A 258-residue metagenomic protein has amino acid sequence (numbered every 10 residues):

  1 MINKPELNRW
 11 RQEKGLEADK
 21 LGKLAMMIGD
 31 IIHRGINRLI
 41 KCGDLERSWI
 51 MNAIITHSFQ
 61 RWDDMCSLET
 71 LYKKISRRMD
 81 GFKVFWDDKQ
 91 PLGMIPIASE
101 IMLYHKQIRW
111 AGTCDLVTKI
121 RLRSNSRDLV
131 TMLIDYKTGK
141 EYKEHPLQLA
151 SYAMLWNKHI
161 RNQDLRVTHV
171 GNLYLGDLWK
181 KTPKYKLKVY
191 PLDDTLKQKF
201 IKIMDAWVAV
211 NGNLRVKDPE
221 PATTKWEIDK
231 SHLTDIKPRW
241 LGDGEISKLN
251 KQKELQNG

Functional and structural regions predicted by a protein language model:
M1-M79, P96-I101: Nuclease catalytic cores
R38, C42, F85, K119-R123: Short hydrophobic alpha-helical module
L39, G43, K89, W156-H159 (+1 more regions): Solvent-exposed amphipathic alpha-helical surface segments
S76, G81-D88: Active-site cradle of extracellular carbohydrate-active enzymes
D88-I97: Structured nucleic-acid-interacting core domains from mobile-element enzymes and related host factors, especially RNase
I101-T234: Nucleic-acid nuclease catalytic cores
T224-N250: Cysteine-cluster motifs in flexible loop/terminal segments that predominantly coordinate metals
K248-G258: Long, low-complexity, intrinsically disordered segments
